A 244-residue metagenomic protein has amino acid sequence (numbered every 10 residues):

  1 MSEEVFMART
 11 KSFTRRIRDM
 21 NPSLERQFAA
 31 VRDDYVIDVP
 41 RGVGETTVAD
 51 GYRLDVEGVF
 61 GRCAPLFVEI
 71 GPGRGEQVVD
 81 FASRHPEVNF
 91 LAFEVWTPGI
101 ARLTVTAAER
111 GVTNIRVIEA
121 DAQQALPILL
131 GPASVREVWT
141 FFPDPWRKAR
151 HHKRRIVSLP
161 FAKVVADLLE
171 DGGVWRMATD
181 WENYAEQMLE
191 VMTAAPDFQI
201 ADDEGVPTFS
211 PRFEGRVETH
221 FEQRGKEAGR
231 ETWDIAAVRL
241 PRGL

Functional and structural regions predicted by a protein language model:
S2-V68, E76-S83: S-adenosyl-L-methionine
P65-Q124: SAM cofactor-binding core of SAM-dependent methyltransferases, primarily the Rossmann-like beta-alpha-beta module
I128-E137: A short acidic, Gly/Pro-enriched loop at the edge of an enzyme's catalytic core that lines a small-molecule cofactor
V138, V165-A166, W175, M188: Class I S-adenosylmethionine-dependent transferase superfamily signal
H151, T179-A195: Conserved class I S-adenosyl-L-methionine
V157-D171: A short glycine-rich, Lys/Arg-flanked "PGG" loop and its adjoining helix->strand segment in the class I
D171-T179: Conserved beta-strand signature within the Rossmann-like core of class I S-adenosyl-L-methionine
E190-L244: Class I S-adenosyl-L-methionine
